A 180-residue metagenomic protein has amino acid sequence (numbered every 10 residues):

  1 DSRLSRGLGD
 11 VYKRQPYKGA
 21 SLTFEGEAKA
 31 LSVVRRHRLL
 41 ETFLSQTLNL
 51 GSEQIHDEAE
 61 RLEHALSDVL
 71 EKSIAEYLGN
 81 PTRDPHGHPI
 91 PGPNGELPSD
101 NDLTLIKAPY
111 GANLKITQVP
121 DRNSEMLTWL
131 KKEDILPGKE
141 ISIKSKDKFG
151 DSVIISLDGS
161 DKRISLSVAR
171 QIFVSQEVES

Functional and structural regions predicted by a protein language model:
D1-Y12: Single conserved hydrophobic/aromatic residue that forms the stacking wall/gate of nucleotide- or nucleobase-binding
S2, P16, Y110: Exposed loop/turn and edge beta-strand positions of beta-sandwich/beta-sheet ligand-binding modules
G7, P16, D134: Conserved functional loop/turn residues at catalytic and ligand-binding sites
K18-H37: Basic, amphipathic "hinge/linker" alpha-helix immediately C-terminal to the N-terminal HTH DNA-binding motif
V34-T42, Q46-E71: Ordered, amphipathic secondary-structure segments that act as subunit-interaction surfaces in large macromolecular
H64-A169: Mid-protein regulatory/catalytic core that forms ligand/cofactor-binding pockets and protein-protein interaction
V168-S180: Short, charged, intrinsically disordered terminal tails
